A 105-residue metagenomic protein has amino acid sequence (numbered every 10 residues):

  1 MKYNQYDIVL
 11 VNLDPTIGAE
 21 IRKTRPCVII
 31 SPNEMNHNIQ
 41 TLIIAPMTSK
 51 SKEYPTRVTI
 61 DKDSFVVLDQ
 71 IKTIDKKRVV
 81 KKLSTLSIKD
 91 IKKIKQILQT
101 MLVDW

Functional and structural regions predicted by a protein language model:
M1-W105: Conserved functional hotspots at enzyme active or ligand-binding sites that engage polyanionic ligands
